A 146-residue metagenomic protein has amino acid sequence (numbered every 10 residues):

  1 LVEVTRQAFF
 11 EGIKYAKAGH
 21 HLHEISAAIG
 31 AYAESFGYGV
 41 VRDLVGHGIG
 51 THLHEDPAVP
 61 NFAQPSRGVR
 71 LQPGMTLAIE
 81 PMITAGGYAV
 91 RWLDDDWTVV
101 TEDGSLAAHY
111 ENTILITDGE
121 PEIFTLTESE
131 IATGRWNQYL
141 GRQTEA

Functional and structural regions predicted by a protein language model:
L1-A146: Active-site neighborhoods and metal-handling regions in enzymes and metal-associated proteins
